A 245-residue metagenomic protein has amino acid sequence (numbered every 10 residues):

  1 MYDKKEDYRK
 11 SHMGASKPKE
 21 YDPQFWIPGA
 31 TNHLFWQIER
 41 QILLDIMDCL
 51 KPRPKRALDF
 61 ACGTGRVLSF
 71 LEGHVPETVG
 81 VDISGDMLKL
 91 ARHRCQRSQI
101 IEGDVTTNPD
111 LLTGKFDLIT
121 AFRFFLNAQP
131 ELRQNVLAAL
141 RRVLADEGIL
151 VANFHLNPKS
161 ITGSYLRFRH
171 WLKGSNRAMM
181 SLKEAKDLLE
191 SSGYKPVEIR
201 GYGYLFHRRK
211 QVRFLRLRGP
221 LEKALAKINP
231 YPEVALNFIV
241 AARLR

Functional and structural regions predicted by a protein language model:
M1-K51: Conserved class I S-adenosyl-L-methionine
P54-A61: Conserved class I S-adenosyl-L-methionine
T64-T107: Class I SAM-dependent methyltransferase SAM/SAH-binding core
T120: A conserved beta-strand element that flanks and buttresses the S-adenosyl-L-methionine
Q134-D146: A short glycine-rich, Lys/Arg-flanked "PGG" loop and its adjoining helix->strand segment in the class I
V151-K173: Conserved class I S-adenosyl-L-methionine
R167, E198-R245: A C-terminal cap/extension of S-adenosyl-L-methionine-dependent methyltransferases that defines the acceptor-substrate
F168-E184: Acceptor-substrate binding/catalytic loop of class I
